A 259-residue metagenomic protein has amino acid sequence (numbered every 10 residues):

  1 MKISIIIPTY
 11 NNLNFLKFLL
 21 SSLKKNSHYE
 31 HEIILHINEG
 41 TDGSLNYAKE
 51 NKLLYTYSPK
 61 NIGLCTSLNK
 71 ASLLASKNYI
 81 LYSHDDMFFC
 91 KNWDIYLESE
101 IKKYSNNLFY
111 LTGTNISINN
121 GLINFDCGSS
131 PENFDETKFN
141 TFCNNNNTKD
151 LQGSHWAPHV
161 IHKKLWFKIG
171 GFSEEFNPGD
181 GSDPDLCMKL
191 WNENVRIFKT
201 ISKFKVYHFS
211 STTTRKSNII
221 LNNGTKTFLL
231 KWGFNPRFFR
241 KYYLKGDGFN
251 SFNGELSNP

Functional and structural regions predicted by a protein language model:
S21-E30: Short, acidic, metal-binding catalytic loop of nucleotide-sugar glycosyltransferases
Y29, I37-L45: A conserved acidic beta->alpha catalytic loop
S58-A75: Glycine-rich, basic loop-to-helix element that forms the pyrophosphate-binding segment of sugar-nucleotide handling
I80: Short aromatic/hydrophobic "clamp" motif used to bind/position activated sugar donors
K91-S129: Conserved donor NDP-sugar-binding/catalytic core segment of glycosyltransferases
Y96, Q152-G170, E175-F204: A short, conserved alpha-helix in the catalytic core of glycosyltransferases
I116-I118, N177, K199-I219: Active-site donor/metal-binding and catalytic loop motifs of nucleotide-sugar-dependent glycosylation enzymes
G128-Q152, W156: Short, flexible, basic/aromatic active-site loop/helix in glycosyltransferases
